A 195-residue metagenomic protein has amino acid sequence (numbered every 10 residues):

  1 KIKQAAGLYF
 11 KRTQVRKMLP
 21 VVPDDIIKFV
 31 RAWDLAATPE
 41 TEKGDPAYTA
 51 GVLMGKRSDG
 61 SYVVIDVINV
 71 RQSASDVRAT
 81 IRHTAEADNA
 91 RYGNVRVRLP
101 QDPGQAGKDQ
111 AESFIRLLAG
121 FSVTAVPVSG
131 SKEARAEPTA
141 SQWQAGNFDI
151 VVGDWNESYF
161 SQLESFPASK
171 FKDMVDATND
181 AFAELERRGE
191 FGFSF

Functional and structural regions predicted by a protein language model:
K1, A168-V175: ATP-hydrolysis module of ASCE/P-loop NTPase motor domains, specifically the Walker B Asp-Glu catalytic pair
K1-P39: ATPase catalytic-site recognition across NTP-hydrolyzing enzymes
A5, R12, M18-L19, A181-F195: Acidic two-metal-ion nuclease catalytic site recognized across multiple nuclease folds, prominently DnaQ/RNase D-T
L19-D25, E40-D45, H83-R91: Short, conserved, surface-exposed binding loops centered on an aromatic residue
D24-K56, A177: Gly/Thr-rich phosphate-binding beta-strand-loop-beta motif of the actin/hexokinase/Hsp70
A50-S169: Mg2+-dependent endonuclease catalytic cores in nucleic-acid-processing enzymes, primarily RNase H-like
T84-D88, N179-L185: Metal-dependent nuclease catalytic cores in nucleic-acid-processing enzymes, especially RNase H-like/related
G153, M174-D180: Conserved RecA-like P-loop NTPase helicase motor core
